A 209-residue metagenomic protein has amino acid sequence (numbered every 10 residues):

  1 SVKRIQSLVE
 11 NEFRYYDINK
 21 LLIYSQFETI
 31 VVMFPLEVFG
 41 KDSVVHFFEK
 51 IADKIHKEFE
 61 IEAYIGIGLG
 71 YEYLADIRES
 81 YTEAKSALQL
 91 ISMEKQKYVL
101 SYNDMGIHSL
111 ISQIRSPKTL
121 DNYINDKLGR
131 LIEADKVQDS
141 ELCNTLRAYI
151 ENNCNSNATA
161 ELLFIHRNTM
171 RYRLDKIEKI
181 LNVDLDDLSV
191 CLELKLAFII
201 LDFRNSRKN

Functional and structural regions predicted by a protein language model:
S1-N209: Cytosolic nucleotide-utilizing catalytic cores of signal-transduction proteins
